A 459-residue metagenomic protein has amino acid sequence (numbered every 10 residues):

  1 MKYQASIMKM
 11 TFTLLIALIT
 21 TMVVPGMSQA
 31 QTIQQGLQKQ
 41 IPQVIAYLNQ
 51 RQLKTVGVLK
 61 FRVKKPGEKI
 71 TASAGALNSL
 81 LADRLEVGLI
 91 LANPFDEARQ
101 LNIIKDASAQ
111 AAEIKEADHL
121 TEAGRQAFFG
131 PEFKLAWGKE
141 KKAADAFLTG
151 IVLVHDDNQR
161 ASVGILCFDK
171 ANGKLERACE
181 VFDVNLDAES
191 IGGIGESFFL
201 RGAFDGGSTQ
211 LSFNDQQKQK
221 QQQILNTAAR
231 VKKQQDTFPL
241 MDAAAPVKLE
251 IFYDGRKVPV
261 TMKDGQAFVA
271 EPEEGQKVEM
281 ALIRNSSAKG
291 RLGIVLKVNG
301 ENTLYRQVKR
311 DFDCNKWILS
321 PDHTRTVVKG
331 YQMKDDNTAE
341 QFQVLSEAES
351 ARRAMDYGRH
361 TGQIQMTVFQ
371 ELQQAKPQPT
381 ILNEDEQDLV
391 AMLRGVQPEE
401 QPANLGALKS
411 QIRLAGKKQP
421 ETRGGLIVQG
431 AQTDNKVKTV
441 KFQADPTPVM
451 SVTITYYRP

Functional and structural regions predicted by a protein language model:
M1-M8: N-terminal secretory signal peptides that target proteins for export/translocation
T11-V23: Bacterial N-terminal signal peptides
Q29-Q100, S108: A structural "domain/chain start" motif
T55-K60, R84, G88, F147-I151 (+3 more regions): Soluble periplasmic/extracytoplasmic beta-strand elements of cell-envelope proteins
K60-R62, K105-S108, V152-V154, I165-D169 (+3 more regions): A mature extracytoplasmic/lumenal domain signature
S73-A74, N78, A82, L91-S162: Short, solvent-exposed, polar/charged sequence segments at loop or secondary-structure edges
W137-A203: Amphipathic beta-strand/beta-sheet edge segments enriched in Tyr/Trp
G150, L186-P459: Intrinsically disordered, low-complexity segments enriched in small/polar residues
